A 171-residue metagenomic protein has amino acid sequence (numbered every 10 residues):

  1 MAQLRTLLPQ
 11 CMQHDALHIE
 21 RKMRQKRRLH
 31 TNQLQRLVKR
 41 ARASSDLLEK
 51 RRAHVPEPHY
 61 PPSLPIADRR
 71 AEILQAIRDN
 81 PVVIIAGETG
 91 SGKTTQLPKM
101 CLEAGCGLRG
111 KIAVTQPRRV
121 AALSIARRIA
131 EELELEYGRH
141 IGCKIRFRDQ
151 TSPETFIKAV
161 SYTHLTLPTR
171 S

Functional and structural regions predicted by a protein language model:
M1-L74: Helicase-associated low-complexity/disordered flanking segments
D79-V83, G110: Pre-Walker A (Motif I) flank of P-loop NTPase domains
T89: The conserved Walker
G92: Conserved glycine(s) of the Walker
T95-G107: Walker A/P-loop NTP-binding motif
I112-R127: Conserved Walker A/P-loop ATP-binding site and its immediately adjacent core in helicase/helicase-like ATPase domains
L133-Y162: Inter-Walker segment of RecA-like/P-loop motor cores
T163-T169: Conserved small/polar residues in nucleotide/adenosyl-binding loops
